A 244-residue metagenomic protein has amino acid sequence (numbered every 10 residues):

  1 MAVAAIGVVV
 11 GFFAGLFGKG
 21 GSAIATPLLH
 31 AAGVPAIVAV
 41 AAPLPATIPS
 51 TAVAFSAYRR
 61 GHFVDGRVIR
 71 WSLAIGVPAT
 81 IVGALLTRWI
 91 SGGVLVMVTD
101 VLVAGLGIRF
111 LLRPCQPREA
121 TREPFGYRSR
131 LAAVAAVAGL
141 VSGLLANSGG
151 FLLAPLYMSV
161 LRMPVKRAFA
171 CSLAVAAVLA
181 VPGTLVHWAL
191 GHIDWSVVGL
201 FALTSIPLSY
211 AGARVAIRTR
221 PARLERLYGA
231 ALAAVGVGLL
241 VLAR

Functional and structural regions predicted by a protein language model:
M1, A41, V94-V101, S129 (+4 more regions): Alpha-helical transmembrane segments of integral membrane proteins
M1, G93-E123: Helix-loop-helix hairpins and the membrane-proximal interhelical loops of multi-pass alpha-helical transport proteins
M1-P35, E119-C171, V175-A176, G199: Selected transmembrane alpha-helices and immediately adjacent juxtamembrane segments of polytopic inner-membrane
G11-F12, T51-F63, I108-R118, L156-P164 (+1 more regions): C-terminal ends of transmembrane helices
A41-M97, A180-A231, V237: Selective hydrophobic functional segments
G238-R244: Juxtamembrane boundary at the C-terminal end of a transmembrane helix
